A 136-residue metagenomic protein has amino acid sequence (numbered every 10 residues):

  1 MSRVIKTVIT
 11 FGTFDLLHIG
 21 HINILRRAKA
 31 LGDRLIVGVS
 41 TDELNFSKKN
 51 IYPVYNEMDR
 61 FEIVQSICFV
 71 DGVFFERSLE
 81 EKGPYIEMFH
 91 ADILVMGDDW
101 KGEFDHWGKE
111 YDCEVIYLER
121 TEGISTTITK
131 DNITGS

Functional and structural regions predicted by a protein language model:
M1-S136: Nucleotidyltransferase catalytic core that binds NTPs
